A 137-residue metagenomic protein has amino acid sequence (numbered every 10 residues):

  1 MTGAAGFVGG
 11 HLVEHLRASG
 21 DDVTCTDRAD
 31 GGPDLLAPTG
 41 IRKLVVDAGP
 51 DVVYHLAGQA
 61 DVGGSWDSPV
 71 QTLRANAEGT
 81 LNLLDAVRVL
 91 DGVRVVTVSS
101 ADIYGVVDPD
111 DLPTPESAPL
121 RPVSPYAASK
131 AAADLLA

Functional and structural regions predicted by a protein language model:
M1-S19: N-terminal Rossmann NAD(P)H-binding glycine-rich loop of SDR-like oxidoreductase domains
D21-A29: Conserved glycine-rich Rossmann-like NAD(P)H-binding loop of the short-chain dehydrogenase/reductase
G32-V52: Conserved Rossmann-fold cofactor-binding substructure of NAD(P)-dependent oxidoreductases
G40, N82-A86: Conserved mid-core alpha-helix of short-chain dehydrogenase/reductase
V53-Y54, V96: N-terminal Rossmann-like NAD(P) cofactor-binding module of classical short-chain dehydrogenase/reductase
L56-A60, S99-S100: Conserved NAD(P)H cofactor-binding loop of Rossmann-fold oxidoreductase domains
G63-G64, A86-R94: A short helix-coil junction within the Rossmann-fold of NAD(P)-dependent oxidoreductases
D67-N82, V93-R94, I103-A137: Catalytic helix-loop patch of NAD(P)-dependent Rossmann-fold dehydrogenases
